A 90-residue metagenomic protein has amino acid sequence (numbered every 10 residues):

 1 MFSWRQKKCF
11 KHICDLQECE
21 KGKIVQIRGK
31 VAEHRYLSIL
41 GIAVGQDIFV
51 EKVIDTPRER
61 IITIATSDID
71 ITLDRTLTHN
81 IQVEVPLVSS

Functional and structural regions predicted by a protein language model:
M1-S90: Compact, glycine-rich, soluble single-domain proteins
